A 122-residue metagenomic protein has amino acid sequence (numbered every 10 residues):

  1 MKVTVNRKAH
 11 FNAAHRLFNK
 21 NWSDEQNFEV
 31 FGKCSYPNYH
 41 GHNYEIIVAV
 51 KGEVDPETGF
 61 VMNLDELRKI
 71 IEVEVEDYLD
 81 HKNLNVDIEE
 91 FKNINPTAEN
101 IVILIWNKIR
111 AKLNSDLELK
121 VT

Functional and structural regions predicted by a protein language model:
M1-T122: Charge-rich, low-complexity N-terminal segments
